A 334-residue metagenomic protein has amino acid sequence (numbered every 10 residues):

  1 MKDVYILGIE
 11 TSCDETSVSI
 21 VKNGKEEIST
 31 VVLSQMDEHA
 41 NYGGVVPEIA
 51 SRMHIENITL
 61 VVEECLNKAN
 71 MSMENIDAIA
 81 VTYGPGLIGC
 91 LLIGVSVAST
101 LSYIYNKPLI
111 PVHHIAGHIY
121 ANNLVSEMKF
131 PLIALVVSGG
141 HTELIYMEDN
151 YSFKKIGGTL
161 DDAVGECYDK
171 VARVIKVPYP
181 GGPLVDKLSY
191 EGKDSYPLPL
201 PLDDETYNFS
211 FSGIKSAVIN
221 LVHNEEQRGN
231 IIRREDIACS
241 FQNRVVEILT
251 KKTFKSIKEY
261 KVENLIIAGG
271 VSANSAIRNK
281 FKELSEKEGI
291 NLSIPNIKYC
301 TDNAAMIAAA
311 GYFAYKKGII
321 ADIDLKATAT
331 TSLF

Functional and structural regions predicted by a protein language model:
M1-K2, V112-I133, A310: Conserved phosphate-binding catalytic cores of ATP/NTP-utilizing and phosphoryl-transfer enzymes
V4-P85, H118, I237: N-terminal beta-alpha supersecondary unit
T16-V21, A134, T142-Y146: Short beta-strand scaffold segments in enzyme catalytic cores
S72, K187-L265, N274-E288, Y315-G318: A contiguous, well-structured pocket-lining segment that forms one wall/lid of small-molecule binding clefts in soluble
V81-K107, S275-L284: Short Gly/Thr/Asp-enriched flexible loops that form oxyanion-binding sites at enzyme active sites
P111-V112, L265, K282-M306: Conserved phosphate-binding/catalytic loops in two-lobed NTP-binding clefts
A116, S138, D149-E191, K215-N224: Glycine-rich phosphate-binding loop plus the immediately following alpha-helix
H118-I119, P295-L333: Glycine-rich phosphate-binding/hydrolytic loop that grips phosphoryl groups
